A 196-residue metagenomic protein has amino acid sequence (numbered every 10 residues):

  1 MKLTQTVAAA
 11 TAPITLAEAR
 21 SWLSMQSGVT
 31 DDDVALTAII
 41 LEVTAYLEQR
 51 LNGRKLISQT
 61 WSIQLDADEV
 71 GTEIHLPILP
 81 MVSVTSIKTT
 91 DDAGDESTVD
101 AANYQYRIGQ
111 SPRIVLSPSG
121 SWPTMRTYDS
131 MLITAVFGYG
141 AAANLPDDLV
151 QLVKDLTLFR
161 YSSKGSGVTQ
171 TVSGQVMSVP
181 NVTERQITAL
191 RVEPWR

Functional and structural regions predicted by a protein language model:
M1-R196: Divalent metal-cofactor coordination and adjacent catalytic microenvironments
